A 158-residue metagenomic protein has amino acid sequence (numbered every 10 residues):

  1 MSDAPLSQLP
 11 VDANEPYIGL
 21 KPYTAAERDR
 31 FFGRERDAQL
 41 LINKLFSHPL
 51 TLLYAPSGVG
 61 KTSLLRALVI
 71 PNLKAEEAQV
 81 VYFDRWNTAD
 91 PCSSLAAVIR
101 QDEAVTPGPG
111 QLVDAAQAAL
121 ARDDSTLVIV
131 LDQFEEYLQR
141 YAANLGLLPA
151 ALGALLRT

Functional and structural regions predicted by a protein language model:
M1-T158: Amphipathic helix/helix-loop-helix segment enriched in hydrophobic residues with interspersed Lys/Arg and occasional
